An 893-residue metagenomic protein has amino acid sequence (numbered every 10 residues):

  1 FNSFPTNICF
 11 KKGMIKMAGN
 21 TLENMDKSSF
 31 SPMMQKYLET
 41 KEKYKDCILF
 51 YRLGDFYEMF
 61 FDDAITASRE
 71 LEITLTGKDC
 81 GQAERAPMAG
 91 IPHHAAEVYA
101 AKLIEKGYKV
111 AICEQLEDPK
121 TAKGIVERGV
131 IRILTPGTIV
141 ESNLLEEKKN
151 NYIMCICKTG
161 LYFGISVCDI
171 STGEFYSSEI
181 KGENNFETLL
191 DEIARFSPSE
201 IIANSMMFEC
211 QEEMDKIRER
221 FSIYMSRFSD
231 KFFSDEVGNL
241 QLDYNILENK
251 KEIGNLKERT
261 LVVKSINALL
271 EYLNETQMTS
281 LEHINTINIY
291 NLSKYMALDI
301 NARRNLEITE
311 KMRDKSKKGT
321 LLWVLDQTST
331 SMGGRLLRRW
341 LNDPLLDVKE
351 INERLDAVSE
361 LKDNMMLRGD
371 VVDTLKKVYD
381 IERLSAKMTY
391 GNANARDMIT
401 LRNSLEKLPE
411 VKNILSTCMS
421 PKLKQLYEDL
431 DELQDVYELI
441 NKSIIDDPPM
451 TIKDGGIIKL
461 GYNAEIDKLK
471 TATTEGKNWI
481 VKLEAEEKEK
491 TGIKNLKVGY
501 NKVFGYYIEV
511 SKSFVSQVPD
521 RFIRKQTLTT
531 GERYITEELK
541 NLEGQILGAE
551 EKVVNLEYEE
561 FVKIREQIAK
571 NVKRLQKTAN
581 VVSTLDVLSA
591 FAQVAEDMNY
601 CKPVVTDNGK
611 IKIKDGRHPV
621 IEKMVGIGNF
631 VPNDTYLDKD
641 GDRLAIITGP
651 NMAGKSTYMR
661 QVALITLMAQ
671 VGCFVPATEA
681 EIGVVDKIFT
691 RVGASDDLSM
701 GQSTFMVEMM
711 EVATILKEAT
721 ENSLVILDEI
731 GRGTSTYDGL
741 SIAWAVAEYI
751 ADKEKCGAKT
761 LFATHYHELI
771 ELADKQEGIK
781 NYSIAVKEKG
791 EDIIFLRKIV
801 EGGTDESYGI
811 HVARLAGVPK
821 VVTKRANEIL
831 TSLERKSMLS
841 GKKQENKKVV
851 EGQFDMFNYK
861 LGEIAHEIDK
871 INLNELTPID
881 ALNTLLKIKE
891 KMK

Functional and structural regions predicted by a protein language model:
G13-E360, G369, D373-T389, A393-A485 (+2 more regions): Charged catalytic and DNA/RNA-contacting regions of genome-maintenance and nucleic-acid-processing enzymes
F61-D62, R259, S329-T330, G334 (+6 more regions): ATPase nucleotide-binding head domains, primarily ABC-like/P-loop NTPase cores
C113, P136-L145, S280, M419-K422 (+6 more regions): Active-site phosphate-binding and catalytic loops of NTP-dependent enzymes
I193, P198-M206, E538-N571, V675-A677 (+1 more regions): Conserved catalytic alpha/beta cores of large enzymes that bind or transform nucleotide phosphates and polynucleotides
F233-Q241, M296-A297, M312, N403-N478 (+5 more regions): Amphipathic heptad-repeat alpha-helical coiled-coil/stalk segments that mediate oligomerization, filament/stalk
I351-R354, T374, V378, A472 (+4 more regions): Intracellular alpha-helical coupling/juxtamembrane segments of multi-pass membrane proteins
N394-D397, L873-K893: Short, amphipathic C-terminal "tail helix"
